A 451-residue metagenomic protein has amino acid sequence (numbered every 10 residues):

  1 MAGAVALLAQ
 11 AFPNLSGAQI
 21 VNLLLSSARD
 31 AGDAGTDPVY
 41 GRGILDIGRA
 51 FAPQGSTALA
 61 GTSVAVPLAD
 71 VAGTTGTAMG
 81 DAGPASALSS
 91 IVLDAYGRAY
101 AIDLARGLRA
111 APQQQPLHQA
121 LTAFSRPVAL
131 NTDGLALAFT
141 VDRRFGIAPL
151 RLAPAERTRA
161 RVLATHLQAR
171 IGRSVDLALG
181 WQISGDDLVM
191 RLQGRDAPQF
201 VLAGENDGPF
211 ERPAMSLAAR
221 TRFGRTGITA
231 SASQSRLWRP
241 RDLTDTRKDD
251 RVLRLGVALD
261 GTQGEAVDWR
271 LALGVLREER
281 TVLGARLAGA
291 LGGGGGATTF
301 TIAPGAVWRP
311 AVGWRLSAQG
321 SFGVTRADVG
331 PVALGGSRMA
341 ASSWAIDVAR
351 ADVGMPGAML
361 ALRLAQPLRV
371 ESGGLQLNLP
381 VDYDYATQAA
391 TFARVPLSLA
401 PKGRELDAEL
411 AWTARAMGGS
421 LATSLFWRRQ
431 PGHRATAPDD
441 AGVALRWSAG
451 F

Functional and structural regions predicted by a protein language model:
M1-R42: Hydrolase catalytic cores
A50-V141: Secreted peptidase-domain scaffold signal
N131, A138, D142-R144, L150 (+3 more regions): Preference for solvent-exposed, low-hydrophobicity sequence contexts
D133-L135, L163, I171-L177, G224-I228 (+5 more regions): Outer-envelope beta-barrel architecture signal
T165-A169, L217-T221, L255-G261, I302-W308 (+4 more regions): Residues on the lipid-exposed face of transmembrane beta-strands in outer-membrane beta-barrel proteins
D186-S216, Q234-L243: Surface-exposed coil loops of outer-membrane beta-barrel proteins
G194-P198, L202-P209, T229, D245-D249 (+3 more regions): Outer membrane beta-barrel transmembrane domains
P431-F451: Proline-poor, low-complexity alpha-helical tail modules
